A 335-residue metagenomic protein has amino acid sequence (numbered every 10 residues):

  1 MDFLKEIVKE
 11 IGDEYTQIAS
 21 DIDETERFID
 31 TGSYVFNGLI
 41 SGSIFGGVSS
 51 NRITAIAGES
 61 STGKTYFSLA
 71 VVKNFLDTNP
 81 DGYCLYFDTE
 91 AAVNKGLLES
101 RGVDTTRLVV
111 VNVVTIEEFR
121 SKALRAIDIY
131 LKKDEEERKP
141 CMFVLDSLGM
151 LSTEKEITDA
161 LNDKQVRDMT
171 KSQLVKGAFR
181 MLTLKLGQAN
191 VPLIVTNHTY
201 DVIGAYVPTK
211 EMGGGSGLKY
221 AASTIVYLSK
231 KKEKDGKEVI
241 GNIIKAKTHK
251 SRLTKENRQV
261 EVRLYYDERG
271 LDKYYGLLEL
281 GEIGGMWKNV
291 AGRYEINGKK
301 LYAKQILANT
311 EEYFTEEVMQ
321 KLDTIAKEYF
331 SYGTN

Functional and structural regions predicted by a protein language model:
D2-L108, L124-D128: The Walker A/P-loop phosphate-binding site
I18-E24, V35, K164, G241-N242 (+2 more regions): Peripheral, non-AAA+ core regions of ATP-driven protein-machinery
I53-A55, Y83, P140-V144, P192: Residue-level preference for the first positions of well-ordered beta-strands
V93, L151-S152, V202-I203: Catalytic P-loop NTPase motifs of RecA-like helicase/translocase cores
R101-L108, D159-D168, K210-G215: A short alpha->loop->secondary-structure connector
V114-N190: Phosphate-binding/switch loop-helix module in NTP-utilizing enzymes
D168-G284: Phosphate-binding/switch region of NTP-binding enzymes
N289-N335: Terminal-proximal interaction/regulatory segments of ATP-powered molecular machines
